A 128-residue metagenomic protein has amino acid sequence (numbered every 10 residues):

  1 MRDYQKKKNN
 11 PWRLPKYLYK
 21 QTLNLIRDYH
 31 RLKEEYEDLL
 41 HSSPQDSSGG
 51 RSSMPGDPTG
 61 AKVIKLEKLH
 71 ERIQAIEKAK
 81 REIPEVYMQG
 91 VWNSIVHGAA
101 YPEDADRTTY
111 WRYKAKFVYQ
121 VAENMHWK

Functional and structural regions predicted by a protein language model:
M1-E82, W127: N-terminal interaction/assembly modules
Q21, V86-G90, Y113: Residue-level detector of well-ordered alpha-helical segments, enriched for hydrophobic/aromatic packing positions
E77, W92, Y119: A cross-family signal for key residues in well-ordered alpha-helices that form functional helical elements
E82-H97: Short amphipathic alpha helix immediately N-terminal
H97-T109: Helix-turn-helix DNA-binding module
Y110-K128: DNA major-groove recognition helices of helix-turn-helix
